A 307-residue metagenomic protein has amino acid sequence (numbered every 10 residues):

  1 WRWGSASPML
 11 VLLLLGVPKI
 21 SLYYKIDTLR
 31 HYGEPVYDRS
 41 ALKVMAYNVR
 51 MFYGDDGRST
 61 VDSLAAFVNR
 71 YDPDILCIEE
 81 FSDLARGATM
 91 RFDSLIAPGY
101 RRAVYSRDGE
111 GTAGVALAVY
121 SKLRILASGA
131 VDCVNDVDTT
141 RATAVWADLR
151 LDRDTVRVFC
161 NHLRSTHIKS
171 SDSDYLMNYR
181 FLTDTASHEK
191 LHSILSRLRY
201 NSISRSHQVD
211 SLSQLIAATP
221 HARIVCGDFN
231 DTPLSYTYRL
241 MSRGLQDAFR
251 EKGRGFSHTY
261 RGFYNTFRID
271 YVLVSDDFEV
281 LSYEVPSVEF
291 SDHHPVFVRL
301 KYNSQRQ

Functional and structural regions predicted by a protein language model:
W1-P8, L12-S21, T28, I203-I224 (+1 more regions): Metal-dependent phosphoester-hydrolase catalytic domains
W3-P8, L14-D38, D56-G57, I75-L176 (+2 more regions): Structured beta-strand-rich core segments of catalytic domains in phosphoester-bond hydrolases
G33-M51: Short extracytoplasmic/periplasmic juxtamembrane "stem" segments immediately C-terminal to an N-terminal membrane anchor
D38-A41, T112, R141, H221 (+2 more regions): Residue-level preference for beta-strand/loop junctions
K43-V49, T60-T89, Y120, A147 (+6 more regions): Active-site beta-strand/loop signature of hydrolases that rely on acidic residues for catalysis
A46-V61, D83-L84, H167-N201: Acidic/histidine-rich helix-loop elements that form or flank divalent-metal/phosphate-binding sites at the catalytic
F52, L84, D136, T166 (+2 more regions): Surface-exposed, flexible loop/turn segments at secondary-structure boundaries
S59-S63, A130-D138, A142-V145, D210 (+1 more regions): N-terminal post-signal-peptidase region of extra-cytosolic proteins
